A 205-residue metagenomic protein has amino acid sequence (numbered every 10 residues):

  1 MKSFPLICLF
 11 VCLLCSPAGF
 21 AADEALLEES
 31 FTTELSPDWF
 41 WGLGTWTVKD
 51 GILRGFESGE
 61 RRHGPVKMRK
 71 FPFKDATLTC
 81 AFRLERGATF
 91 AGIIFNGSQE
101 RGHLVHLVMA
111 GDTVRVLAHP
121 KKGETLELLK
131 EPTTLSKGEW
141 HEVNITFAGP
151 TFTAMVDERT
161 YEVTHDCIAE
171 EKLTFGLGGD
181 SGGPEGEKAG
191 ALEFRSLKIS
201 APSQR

Functional and structural regions predicted by a protein language model:
P5-S16: Bacterial N-terminal signal peptides
A21-L43, R205: Extracellular carbohydrate-recognition regions
F31, C80, K137, E142-C167: Carbohydrate-binding surfaces in secreted/extracellular proteins
T45-H63: Short carbohydrate-recognition loop motifs
E57-A118: Secretory/extracellular carbohydrate-interaction modules and structurally similar beta-sandwich "look-alikes"
G64-K70, L129-L135, T164-H165, G183-P184: Beta-strand-rich interaction surfaces with strong enrichment in secreted/lumenal proteins
K121-E142: Short, aromatic/His-centered strand-loop micro-motif at the edge of beta-sheets
T164-R195: Flexible glycan-contacting loops in extracellular carbohydrate-active proteins
